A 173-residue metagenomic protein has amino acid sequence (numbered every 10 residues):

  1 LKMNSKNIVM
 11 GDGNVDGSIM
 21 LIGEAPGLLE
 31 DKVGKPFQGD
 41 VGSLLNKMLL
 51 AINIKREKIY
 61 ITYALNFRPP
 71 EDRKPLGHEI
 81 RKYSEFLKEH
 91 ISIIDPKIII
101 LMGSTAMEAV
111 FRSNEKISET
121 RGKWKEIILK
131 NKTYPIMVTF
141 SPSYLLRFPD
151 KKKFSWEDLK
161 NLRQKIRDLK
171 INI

Functional and structural regions predicted by a protein language model:
L1-I173: A polyanion-binding, active-site-adjacent surface
